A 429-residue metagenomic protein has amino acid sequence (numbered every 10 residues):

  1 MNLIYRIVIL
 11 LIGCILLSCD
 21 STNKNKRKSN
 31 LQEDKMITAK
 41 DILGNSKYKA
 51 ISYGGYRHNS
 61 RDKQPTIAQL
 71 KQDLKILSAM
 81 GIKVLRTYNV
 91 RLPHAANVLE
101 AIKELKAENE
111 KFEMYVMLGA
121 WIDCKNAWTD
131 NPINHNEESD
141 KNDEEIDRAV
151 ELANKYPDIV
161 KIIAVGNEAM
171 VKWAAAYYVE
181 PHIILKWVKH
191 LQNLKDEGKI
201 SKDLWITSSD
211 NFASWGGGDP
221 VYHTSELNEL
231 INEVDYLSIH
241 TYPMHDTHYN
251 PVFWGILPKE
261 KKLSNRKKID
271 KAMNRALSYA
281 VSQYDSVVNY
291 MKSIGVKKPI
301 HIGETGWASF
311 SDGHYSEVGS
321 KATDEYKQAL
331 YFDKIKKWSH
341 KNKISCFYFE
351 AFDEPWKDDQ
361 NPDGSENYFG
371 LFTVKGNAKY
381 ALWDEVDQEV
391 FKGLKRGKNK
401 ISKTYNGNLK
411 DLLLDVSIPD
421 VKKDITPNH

Functional and structural regions predicted by a protein language model:
I15-S18: C-terminal motif of bacterial Sec signal peptides marking the signal peptidase cleavage site
K24-D73: Boundary/entry segment of secreted carbohydrate-active catalytic domains
K28-S46, G313-K334, W338-H429: Aromatic-rich peripheral "rim/lid" segments of glycoside hydrolase catalytic domains that contact and position glycan
K63-P65, R86-V98, C124-N126, D140-N142 (+4 more regions): Acidic-and-aromatic substrate-binding clefts and catalytic sites of carbohydrate-active enzymes
Q69-P93: Catalytic domains of carbohydrate-active enzymes, especially glycoside hydrolases
L85, I163, L237, I302-E304 (+1 more regions): Conserved, mostly hydrophobic/aromatic
N97-L204, I302: Substrate-binding cleft of extracellular glycoside hydrolase catalytic domains
S139, M170-I302, A308, D312: Noncatalytic carbohydrate-binding groove/subsite architecture in carbohydrate-active enzymes
